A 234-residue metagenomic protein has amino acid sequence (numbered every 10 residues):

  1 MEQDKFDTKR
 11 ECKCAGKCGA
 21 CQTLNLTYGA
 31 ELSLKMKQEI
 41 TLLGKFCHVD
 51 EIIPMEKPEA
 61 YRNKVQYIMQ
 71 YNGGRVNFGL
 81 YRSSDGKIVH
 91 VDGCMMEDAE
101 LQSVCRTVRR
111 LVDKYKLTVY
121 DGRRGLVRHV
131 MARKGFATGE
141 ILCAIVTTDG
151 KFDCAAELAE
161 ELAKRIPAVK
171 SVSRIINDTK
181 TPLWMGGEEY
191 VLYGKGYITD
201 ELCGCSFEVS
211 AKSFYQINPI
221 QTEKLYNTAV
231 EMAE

Functional and structural regions predicted by a protein language model:
M1-E234: Accessory RNA-recognition modules of RNA-modification enzymes
